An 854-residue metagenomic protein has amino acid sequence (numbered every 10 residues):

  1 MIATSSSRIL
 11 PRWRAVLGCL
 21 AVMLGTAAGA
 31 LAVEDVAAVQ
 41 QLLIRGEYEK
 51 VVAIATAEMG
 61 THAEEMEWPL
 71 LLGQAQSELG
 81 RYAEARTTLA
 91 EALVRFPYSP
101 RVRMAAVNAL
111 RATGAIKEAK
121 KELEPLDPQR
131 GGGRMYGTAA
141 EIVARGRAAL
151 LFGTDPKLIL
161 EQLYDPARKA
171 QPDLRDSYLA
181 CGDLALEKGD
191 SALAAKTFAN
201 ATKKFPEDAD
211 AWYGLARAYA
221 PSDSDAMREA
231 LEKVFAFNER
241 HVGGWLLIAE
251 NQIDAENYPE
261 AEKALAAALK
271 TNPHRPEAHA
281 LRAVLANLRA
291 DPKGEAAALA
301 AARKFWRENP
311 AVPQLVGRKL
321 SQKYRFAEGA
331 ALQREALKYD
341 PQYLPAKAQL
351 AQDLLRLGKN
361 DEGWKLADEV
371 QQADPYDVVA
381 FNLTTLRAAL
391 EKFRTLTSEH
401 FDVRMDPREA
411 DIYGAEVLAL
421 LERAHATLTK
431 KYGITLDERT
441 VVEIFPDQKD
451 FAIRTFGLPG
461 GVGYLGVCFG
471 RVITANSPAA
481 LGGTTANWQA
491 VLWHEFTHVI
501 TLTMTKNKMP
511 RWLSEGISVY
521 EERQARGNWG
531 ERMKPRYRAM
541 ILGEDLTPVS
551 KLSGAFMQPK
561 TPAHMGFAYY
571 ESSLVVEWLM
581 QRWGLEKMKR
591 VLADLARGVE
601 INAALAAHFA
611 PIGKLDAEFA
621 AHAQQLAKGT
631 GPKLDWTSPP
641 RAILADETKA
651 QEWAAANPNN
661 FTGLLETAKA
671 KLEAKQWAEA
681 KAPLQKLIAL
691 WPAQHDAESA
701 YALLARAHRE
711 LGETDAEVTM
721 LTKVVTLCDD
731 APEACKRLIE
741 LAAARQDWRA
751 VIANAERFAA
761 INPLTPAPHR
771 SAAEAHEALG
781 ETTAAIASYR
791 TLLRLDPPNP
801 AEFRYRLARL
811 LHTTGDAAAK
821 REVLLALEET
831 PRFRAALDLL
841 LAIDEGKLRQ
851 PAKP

Functional and structural regions predicted by a protein language model:
E34, T87, E118, E122-P125 (+13 more regions): Juxtacatalytic substrate-recognition/specificity segment
Q40, I44, G214, A267 (+12 more regions): Beta/coil-rich, acidic/histidine-enriched accessory regions frequently appended to metallopeptidases
Q40, Q74, N108, R147-A149 (+13 more regions): Residue-level recognition of tetratricopeptide repeat
I44-R45, E78, A112-T113, L151-G153 (+13 more regions): Register position in tetratricopeptide repeats
V51, A85, A119, I159-L160 (+12 more regions): Single-residue signature of alpha-solenoid repeat helices
T61, R95-F96, Q129-R134, K169-A170 (+12 more regions): Structural marker of alpha-solenoid helical repeat scaffolds
M66-E67, P100-R101, R134-M135, A139 (+14 more regions): Helix-start (N-cap) detector for alpha-helical repeat units in TPR-like alpha-solenoids, especially tetratricopeptide
L71, A105, A144, A180 (+12 more regions): Canonical tetratricopeptide repeat
